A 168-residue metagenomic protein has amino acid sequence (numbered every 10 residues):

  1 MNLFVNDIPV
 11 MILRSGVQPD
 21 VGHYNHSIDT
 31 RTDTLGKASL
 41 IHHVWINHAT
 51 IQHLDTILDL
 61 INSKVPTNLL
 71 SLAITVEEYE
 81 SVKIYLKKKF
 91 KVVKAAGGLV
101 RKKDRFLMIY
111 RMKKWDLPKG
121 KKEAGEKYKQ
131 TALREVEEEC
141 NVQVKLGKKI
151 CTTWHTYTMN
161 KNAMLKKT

Functional and structural regions predicted by a protein language model:
M1, I8, K94-A96, D104 (+1 more regions): Change "...and in nucleic-acid phosphodiester-cleaving endonucleases..." to "...and in nucleic-acid processing enzymes
M1-N25: Short Lys/Arg-enriched alpha/beta "domain-start" segment
L13, T34-A38, S71: Feature 3881 marks metal-assisted phosphotransfer/nuclease machinery and their flanking interaction elements
D29-G36, R101-E135: Conserved Nudix-box catalytic region and its N-terminal flanking loop in Nudix hydrolases and closely related
L40-T50: N-terminal positively charged helical leader segments and presequences
H48-G97: Acidic, metal-coordinating catalytic segment for phosphate/diphosphate chemistry, firing primarily on the Nudix
R101, N141-T168: Active-site segment of metal-dependent pyrophosphate-handling enzymes, primarily the Nudix hydrolase catalytic core
E138: Alpha-helical residues within the helix-turn-helix
